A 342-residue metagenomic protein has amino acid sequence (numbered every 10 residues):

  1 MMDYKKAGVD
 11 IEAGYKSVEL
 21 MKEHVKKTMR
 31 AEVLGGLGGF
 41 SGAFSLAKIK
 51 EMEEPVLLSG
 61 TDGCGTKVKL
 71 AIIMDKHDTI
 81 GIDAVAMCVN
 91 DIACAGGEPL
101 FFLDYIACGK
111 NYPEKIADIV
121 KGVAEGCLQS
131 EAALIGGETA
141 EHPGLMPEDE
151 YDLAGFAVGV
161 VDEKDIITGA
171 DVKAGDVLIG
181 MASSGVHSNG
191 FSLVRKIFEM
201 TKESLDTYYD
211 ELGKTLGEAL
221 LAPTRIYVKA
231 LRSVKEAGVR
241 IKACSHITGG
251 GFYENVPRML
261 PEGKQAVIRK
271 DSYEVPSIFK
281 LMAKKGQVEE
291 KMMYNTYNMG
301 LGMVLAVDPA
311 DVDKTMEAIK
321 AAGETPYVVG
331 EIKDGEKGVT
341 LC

Functional and structural regions predicted by a protein language model:
M1-E32: N-terminal amphipathic/basic leader segments beginning at the initiator methionine
M2-A7, K115-S130, M146-Y151, S204-L205 (+2 more regions): Glycine-/charge-enriched secondary-structure boundary and capping motifs
D10, D62, G175, H246 (+1 more regions): Residue-level signature of catalytic and energy-coupling elements of molecular machines, predominantly ATP/GTP-dependent
S17, M21, A43, C88-V89 (+5 more regions): Buried hydrophobic packing segments
V18, A117-V120, F191: Hydrophobic face of alpha-helices
V18, K50, G65, E141 (+3 more regions): Residue-level detector of flexible, active-site-proximal loop/helix-junction positions within diverse enzyme catalytic
E23, M29-S184: Glycine-rich phosphate/pyrophosphate-binding loop regions near the starts of catalytic domains
A174-E218: Acidic, glycine-rich loop-and-beta core segments that form the ion-binding/anion-interacting portion of active sites
